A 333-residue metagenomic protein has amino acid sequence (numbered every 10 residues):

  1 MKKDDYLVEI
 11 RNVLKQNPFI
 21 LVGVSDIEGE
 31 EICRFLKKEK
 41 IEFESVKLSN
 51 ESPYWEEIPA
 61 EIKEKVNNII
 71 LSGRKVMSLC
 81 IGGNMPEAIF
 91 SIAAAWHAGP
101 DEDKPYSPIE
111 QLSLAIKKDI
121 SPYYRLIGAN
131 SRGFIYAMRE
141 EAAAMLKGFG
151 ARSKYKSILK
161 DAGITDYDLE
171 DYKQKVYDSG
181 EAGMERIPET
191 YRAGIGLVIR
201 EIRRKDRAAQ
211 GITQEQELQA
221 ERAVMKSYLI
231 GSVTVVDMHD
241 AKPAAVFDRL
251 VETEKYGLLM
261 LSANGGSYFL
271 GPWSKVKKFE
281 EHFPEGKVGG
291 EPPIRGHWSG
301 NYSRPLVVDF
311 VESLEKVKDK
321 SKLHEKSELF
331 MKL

Functional and structural regions predicted by a protein language model:
K2-V22, K75, E87-A88, K117-P122 (+3 more regions): Gly/His-enriched, cation/cofactor- and phosphate-binding structural elements
V22-S25, S78-G82, W96-A98, N130: Short His-Asn-centered micro-motif
G23-P53: Short, charged N-terminal beta->alpha structural module
S25-E28, E51-P53, G83-M85, D101 (+2 more regions): Short acidic, S/G/P-rich loop/turn micro-motifs used as interaction or catalytic elements
E42-A88: N-terminal small/polar loop signature for handling phosphorylated ligands or for N-terminal nucleophile
E42-F43, A88-P100, G286-K287: Active-site regions of enzymes building and remodeling cell-envelope glycoconjugates
L48-E51, A98-E102, G286-I294: Short, acidic/turn-prone active-site loops that include or flank metal/cofactor- and phosphate-binding residues
A95-E181: Short alpha-helices
